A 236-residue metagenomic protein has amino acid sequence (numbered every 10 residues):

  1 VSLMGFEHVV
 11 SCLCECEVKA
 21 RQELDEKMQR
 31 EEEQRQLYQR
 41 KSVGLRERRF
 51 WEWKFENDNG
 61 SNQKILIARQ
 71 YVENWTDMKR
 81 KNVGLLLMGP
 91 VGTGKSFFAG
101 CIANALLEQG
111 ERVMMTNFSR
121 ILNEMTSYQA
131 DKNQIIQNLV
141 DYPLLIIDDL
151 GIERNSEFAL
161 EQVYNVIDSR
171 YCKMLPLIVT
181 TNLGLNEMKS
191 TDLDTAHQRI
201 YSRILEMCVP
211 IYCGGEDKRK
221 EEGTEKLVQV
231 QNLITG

Functional and structural regions predicted by a protein language model:
V1-N62, E221-G236: A short, basic N-terminal segment
G44-L45, W51, N57-L85: Pre-Walker A (pre-P-loop) alpha-helix and adjacent loop at the N terminus of AAA/AAA+ ATPase modules, a conserved
I65-R69, A103-Y142, R154-E161: Short glycine-rich substrate-engagement loop in P-loop NTPases that contacts/grips substrate
K79-A99: Walker A/P-loop nucleotide-binding motif
L85, M114, I146, I178 (+1 more regions): Hydrophobic/aromatic beta-strand patches that form the interior of the parallel beta-sheet core in alpha/beta enzyme
E111-R112, D141-L144, K173-V179: Loop/turn-to-beta-strand initiation segments
N123-M125, E153-G236: Replace "adjacent to P-loop NTPase cores in ATP/GTP-dependent enzymes" with "adjacent to NTP-binding cores
D149-L150: Walker B catalytic acidic pair
